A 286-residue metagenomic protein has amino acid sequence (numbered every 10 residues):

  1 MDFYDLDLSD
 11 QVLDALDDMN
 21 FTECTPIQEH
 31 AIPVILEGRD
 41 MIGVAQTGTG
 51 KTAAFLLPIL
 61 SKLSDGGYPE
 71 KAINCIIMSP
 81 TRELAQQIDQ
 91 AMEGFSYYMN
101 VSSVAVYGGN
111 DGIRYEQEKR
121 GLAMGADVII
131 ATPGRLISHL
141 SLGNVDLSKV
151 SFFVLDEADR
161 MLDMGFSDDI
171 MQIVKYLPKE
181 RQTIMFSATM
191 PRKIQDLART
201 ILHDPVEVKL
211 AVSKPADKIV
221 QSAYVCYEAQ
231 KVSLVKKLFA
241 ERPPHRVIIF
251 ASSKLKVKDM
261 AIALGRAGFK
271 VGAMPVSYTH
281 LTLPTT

Functional and structural regions predicted by a protein language model:
D2-L283: Conserved helicase RecA-like core
T286: Post-transcriptional modification and biogenesis factors for structured RNAs of the translation apparatus
